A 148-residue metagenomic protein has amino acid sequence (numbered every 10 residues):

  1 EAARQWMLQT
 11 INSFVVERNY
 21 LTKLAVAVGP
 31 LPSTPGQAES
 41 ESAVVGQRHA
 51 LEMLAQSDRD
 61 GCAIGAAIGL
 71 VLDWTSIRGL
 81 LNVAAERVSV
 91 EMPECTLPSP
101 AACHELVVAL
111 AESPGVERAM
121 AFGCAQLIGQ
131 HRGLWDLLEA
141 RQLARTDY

Functional and structural regions predicted by a protein language model:
A2-P98: Active-site-proximal alpha-helical scaffolds that flank and shape metal-associated catalytic sites
A25, N82, V107, L134-L138: Hydrophobic residues within well-ordered, non-membrane alpha-helices that form the packing/core of soluble catalytic
R78, P100-H104, A121, I128-H131: Short amphipathic alpha-helical surface patches that serve as generic macromolecular interface elements
P98-R118: Accessory, usually C-terminal, subdomains that scaffold auxiliary metal cofactors
P114-Y148: Acidic, carboxylate-rich catalytic segments that either coordinate divalent cations
